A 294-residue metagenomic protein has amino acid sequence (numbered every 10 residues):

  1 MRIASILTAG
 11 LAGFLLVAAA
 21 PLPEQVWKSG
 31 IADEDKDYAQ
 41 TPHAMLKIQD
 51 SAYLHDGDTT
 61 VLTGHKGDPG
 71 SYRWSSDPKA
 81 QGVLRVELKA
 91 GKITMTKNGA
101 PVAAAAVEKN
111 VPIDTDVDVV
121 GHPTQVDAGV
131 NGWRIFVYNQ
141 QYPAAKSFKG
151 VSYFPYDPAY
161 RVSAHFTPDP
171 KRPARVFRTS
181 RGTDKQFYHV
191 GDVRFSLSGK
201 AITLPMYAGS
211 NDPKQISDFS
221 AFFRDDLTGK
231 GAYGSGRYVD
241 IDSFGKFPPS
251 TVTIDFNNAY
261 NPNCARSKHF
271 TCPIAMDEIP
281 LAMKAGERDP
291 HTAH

Functional and structural regions predicted by a protein language model:
M1-S5: Positively charged n-region of N-terminal signal peptides that target proteins for export
T8-L15: Bacterial N-terminal signal peptides
V17-Q25: Bacterial Sec-dependent signal peptides at the C-terminal "C-region" and cleavage site
I48, Y53-E108: Forkhead-associated
V126-F187: Surface-exposed beta-loop interaction hotspot
H165-L227: Flexible, glycine-rich surface segments
F222-N258: Acidic, glycine-rich flexible loop segments
T228, T251-T253, N257-H294: Extended, aromatic/histidine-rich regions of cofactor-dependent oxidoreductases associated with respiratory
